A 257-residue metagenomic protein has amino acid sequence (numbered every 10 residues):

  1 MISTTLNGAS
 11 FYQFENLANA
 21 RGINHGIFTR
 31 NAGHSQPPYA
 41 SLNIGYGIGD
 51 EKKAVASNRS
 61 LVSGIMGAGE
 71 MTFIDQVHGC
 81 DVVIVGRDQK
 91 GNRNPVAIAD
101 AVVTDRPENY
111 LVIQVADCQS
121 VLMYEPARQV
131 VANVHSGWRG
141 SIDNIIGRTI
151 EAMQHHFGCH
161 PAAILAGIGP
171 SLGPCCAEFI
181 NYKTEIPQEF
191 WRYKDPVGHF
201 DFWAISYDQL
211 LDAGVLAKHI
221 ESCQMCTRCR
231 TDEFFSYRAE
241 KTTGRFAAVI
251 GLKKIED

Functional and structural regions predicted by a protein language model:
M1-D257: Active-site microenvironment for binding and transforming phosphate-containing groups
